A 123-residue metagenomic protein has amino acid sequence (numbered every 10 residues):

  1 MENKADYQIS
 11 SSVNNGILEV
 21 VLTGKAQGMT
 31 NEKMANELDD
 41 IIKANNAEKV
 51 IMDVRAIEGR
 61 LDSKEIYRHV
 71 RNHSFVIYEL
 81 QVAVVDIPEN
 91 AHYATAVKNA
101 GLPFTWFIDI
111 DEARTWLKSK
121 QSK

Functional and structural regions predicted by a protein language model:
E2-K123: Amphipathic, Lys/Arg-enriched alpha-helical "gate/interface" segment within cytosolic domains that mediates
